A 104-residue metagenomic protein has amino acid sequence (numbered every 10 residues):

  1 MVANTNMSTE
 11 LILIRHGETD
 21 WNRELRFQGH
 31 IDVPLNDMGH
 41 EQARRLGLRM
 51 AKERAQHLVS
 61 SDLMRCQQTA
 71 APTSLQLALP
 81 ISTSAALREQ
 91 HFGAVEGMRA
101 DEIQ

Functional and structural regions predicted by a protein language model:
A3-N6, R45-Q104: Phosphate-coordination/substrate-recognition cap region in phosphate-metabolizing enzymes
N6-I12: Extreme N-terminal starter segment of soluble prokaryotic enzymes
L13, L25, L35, E89 (+1 more regions): Short glycine- and Lys/Arg-enriched binding-loop motifs that mark or flank ligand-binding interfaces
H16: Active-site glycine-centered loops adjacent to acidic/histidine catalytic or metal-binding residues that shape
T19-D32: Glycine-rich N-terminal loop/short-helix segment of MobA-like nucleotidyltransferase
I31-R45: Short catalytic helix/loop segments, enriched in acidic residues and glycine and frequently bearing histidine
